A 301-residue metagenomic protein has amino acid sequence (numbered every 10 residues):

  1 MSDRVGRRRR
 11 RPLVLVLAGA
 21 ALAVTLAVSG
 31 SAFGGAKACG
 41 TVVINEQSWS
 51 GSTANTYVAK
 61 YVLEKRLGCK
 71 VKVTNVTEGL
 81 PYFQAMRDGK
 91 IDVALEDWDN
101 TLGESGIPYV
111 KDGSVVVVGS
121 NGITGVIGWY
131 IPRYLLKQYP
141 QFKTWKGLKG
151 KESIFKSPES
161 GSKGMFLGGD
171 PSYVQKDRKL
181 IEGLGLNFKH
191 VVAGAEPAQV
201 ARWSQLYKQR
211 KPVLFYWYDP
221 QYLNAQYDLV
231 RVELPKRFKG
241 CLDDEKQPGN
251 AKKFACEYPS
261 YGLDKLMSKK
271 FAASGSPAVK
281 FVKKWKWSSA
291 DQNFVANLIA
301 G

Functional and structural regions predicted by a protein language model:
S2-L17: Bacterial N-terminal signal peptides that target proteins for export
V24-A38: C-terminal region of N-terminal signal peptides and the immediate post-cleavage residues of exported proteins
K37-G51, C69-N75, K163-L167, V282: Short, well-ordered beta-strand elements
G51-C69, I181: Short, polar/charged alpha-helical segment
T56, T74-G113, R202, Y222-Y227: Pocket-flanking alpha-helical
F83-A85, I91-L95, M165-D243, Q247: Ligand-binding pocket segment of bilobal, Venus flytrap-like solute-binding proteins
S114-F166: A conserved helix-loop-strand patch within extracytoplasmic ligand-binding domains of the periplasmic binding
I127-K137, G262-S274, F281, N297-L298: A bilobed periplasmic-binding-protein/Venus flytrap-type ligand-binding module shared by bacterial periplasmic
